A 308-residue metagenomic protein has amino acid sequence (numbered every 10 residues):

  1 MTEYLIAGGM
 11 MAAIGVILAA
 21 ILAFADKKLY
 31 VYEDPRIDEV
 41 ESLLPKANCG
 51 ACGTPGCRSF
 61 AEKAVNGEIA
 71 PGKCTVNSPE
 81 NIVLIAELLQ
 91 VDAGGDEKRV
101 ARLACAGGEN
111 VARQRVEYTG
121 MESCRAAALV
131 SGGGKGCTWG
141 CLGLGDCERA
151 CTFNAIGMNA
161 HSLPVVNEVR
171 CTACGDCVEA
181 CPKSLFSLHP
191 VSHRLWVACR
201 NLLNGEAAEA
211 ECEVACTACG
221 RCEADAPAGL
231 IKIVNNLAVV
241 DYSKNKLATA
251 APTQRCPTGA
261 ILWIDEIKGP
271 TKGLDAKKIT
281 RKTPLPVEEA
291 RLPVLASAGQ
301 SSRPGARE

Functional and structural regions predicted by a protein language model:
T2-A215, C219, D225, T253-R255 (+1 more regions): Ferredoxin-type iron-sulfur electron-transfer modules and their immediate structural context
P190, N235, Y242-K244, D265: Active-site proximal loops enriched in glycine and acidic residues that flank catalytic Cys/His/Asp and coordinate
W196, L203-N204, V234-L237, D241: Cys/His-clustered metal-coordination modules, chiefly Zn-binding fingers
L230-I231: Short, solvent-exposed loop/linker segments at beta-strand-coil boundaries, enriched for Pro/Gly and Ser/Thr
N245-A250: Surface-exposed, short loops/turns at beta-strand junctions within beta-sandwich domains
